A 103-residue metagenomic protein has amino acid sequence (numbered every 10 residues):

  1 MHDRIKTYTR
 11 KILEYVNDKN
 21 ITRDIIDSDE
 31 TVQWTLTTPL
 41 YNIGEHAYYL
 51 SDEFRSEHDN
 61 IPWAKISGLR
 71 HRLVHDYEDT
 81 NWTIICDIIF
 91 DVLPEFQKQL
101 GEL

Functional and structural regions predicted by a protein language model:
M1-L103: Solvent-exposed interaction patches of small proteins and small membrane subunits
